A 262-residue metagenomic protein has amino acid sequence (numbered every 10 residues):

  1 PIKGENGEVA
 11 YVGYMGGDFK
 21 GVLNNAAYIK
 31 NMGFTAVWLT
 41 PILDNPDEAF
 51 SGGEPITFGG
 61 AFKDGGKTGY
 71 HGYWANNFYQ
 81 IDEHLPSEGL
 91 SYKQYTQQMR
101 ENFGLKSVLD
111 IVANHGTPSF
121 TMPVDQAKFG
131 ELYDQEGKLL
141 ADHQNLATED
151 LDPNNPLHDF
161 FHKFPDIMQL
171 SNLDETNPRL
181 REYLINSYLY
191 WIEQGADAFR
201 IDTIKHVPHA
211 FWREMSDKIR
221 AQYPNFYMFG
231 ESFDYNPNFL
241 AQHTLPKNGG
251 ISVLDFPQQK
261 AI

Functional and structural regions predicted by a protein language model:
P1-K106: N-terminal structural segment of carbohydrate-active enzymes
G17, G21-N24, S91-Q94, S107 (+4 more regions): Extracytoplasmic/secreted proteins, especially bacterial periplasmic and envelope-associated proteins
I29, L39, F78, D110 (+4 more regions): Conserved, mostly hydrophobic/aromatic
K30-G33, Q98-N102, K106, M122 (+4 more regions): Extracellular/periplasmic catalytic domains that process cell-envelope and extracellular macromolecules
W38-D47, I111-F120, T203-P208, E231-Y235: Short, solvent-exposed turn/loop segments enriched in Gly/Ser/Thr/Pro and often Arg
N45-A75, A113-D159, H243-V253: Aromatic- and acidic-residue-enriched segments that line the glycan-binding/catalytic groove of carbohydrate-active
T96-G104, N186-E193, D197-I262: Active-site-proximal helices and loops of the catalytic beta/alpha 8
A127-L140, Q144, T148-Q194, I204: Active-site-adjacent "subsite" loops/lids of carbohydrate-active enzymes
